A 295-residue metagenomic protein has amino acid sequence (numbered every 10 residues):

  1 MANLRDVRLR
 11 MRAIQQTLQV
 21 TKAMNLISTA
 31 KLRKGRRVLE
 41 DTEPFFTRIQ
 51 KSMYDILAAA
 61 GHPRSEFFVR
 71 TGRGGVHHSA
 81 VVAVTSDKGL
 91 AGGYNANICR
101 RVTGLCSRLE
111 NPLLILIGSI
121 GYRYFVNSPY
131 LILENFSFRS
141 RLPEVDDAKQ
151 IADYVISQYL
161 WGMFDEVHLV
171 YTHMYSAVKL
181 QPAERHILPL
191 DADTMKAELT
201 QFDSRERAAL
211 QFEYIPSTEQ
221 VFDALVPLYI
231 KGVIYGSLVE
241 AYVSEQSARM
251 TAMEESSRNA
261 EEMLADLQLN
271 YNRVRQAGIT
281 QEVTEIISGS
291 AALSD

Functional and structural regions predicted by a protein language model:
M1-D295: C-terminal beta-strand-loop-alpha-helix "lid" module of Rossmann-like NAD(P)-dependent dehydrogenases
